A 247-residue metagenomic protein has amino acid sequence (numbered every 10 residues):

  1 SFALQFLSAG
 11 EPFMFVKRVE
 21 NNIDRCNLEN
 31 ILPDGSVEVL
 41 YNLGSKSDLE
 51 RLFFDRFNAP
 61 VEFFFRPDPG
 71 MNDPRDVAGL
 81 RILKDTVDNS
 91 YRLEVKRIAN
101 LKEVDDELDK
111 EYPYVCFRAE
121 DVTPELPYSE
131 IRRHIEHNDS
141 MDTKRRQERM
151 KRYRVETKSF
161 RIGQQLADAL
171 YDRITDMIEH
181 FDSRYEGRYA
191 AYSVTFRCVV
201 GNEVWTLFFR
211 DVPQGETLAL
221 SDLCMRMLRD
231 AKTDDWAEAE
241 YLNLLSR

Functional and structural regions predicted by a protein language model:
F6, G10-R247: Function-determining sites in protein domains
